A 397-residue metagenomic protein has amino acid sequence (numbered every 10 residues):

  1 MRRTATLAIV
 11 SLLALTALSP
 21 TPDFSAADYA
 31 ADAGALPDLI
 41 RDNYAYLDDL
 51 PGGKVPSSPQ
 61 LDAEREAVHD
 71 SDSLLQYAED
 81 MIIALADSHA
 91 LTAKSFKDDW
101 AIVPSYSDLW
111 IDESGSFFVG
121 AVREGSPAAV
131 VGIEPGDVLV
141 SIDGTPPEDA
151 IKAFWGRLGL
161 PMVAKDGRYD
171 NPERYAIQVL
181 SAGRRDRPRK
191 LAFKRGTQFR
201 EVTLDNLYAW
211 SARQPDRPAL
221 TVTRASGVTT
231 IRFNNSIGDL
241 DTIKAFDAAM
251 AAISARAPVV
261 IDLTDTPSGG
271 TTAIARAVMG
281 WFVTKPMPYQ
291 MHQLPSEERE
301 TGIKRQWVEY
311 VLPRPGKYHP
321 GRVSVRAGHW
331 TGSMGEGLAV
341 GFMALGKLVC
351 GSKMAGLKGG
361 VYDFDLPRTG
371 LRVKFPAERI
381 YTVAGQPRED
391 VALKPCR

Functional and structural regions predicted by a protein language model:
M1-L7: Bacterial N-terminal signal peptides that target proteins for export
A8-T16: Bacterial N-terminal signal peptides
S19-P258, D265-S268, P288, Y362-F364 (+2 more regions): Flexible, low-complexity junctional segments that flank or bridge functional domains
V122, R232-S236, D262-T266, Q293-P295 (+3 more regions): Active-site-proximal beta-strand/loop segments in catalytic clefts of secreted hydrolases
A248-A252, W281, E309-P315, V340-M343: Mature extracellular/periplasmic domains of secretome proteins
A255-V259, M287, P320-V323, L345-K347: Loop/turn elements at helix/coil->beta-strand transitions in domains of secreted/extracellular proteins
S268-R326, W330, G359-G370, A377-V383 (+1 more regions): Gly/Ser/Thr-rich loop/hinge elements
R322-M343, L348-A355: Extended C-terminal subregions enriched in glycine
